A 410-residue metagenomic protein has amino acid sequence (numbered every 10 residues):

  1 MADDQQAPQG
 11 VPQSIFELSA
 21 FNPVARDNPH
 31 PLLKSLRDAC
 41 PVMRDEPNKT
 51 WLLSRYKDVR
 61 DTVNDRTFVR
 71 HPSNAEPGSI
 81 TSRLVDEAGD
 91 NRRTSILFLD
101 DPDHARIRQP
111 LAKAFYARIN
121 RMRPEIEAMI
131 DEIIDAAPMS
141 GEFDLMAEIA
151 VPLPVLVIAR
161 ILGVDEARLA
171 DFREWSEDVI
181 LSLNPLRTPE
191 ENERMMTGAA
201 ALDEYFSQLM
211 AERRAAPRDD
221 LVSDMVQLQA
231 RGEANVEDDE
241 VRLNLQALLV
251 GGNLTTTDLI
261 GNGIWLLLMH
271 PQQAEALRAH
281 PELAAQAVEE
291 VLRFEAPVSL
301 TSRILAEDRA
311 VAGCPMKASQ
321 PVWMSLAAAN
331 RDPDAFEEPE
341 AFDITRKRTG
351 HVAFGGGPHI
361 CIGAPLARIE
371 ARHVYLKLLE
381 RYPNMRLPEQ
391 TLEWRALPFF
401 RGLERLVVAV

Functional and structural regions predicted by a protein language model:
M1-V410: Cytochrome P450
